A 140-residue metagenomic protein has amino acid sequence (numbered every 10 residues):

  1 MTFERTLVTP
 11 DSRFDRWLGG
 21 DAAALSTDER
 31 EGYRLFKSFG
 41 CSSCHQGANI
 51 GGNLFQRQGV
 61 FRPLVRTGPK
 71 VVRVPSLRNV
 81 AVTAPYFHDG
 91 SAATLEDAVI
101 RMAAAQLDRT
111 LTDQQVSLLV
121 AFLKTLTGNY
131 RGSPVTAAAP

Functional and structural regions predicted by a protein language model:
M1-P140: Periplasmic c-type cytochrome electron-transfer domains
